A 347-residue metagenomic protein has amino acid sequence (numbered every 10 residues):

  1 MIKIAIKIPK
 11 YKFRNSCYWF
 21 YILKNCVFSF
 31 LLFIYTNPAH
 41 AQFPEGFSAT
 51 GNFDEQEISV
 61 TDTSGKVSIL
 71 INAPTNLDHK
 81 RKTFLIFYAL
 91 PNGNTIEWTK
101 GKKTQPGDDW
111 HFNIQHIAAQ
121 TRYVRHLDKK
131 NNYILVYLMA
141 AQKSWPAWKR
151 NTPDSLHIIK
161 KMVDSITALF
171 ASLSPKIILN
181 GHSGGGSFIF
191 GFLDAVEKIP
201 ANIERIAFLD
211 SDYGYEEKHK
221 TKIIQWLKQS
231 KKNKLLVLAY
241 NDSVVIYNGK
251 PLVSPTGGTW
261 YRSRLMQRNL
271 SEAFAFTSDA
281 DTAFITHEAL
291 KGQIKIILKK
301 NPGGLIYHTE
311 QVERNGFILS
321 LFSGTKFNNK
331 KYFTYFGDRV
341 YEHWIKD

Functional and structural regions predicted by a protein language model:
A39-L85: A domain-start/cap signature at the N-terminus of enzymes
T75-Y123, L127: Short, surface-exposed "cap/lid" segments of acyl-processing enzymes
T99-D108, K130-P153: Cap/lid segment of the alpha/beta-hydrolase catalytic domain
Q142, P146-F170: Alpha/beta-hydrolase active-site loop
A171-S183: Alpha/beta-hydrolase fold nucleophile elbow
G181-F192: Glycine-rich nucleophile elbow surrounding the catalytic serine of serine-hydrolase chemistry
E197-T286: The feature captures the conserved acid-bearing segment of alpha/beta-hydrolase catalytic domains
G249-D347: C-terminal accessory extensions appended to soluble enzyme cores
